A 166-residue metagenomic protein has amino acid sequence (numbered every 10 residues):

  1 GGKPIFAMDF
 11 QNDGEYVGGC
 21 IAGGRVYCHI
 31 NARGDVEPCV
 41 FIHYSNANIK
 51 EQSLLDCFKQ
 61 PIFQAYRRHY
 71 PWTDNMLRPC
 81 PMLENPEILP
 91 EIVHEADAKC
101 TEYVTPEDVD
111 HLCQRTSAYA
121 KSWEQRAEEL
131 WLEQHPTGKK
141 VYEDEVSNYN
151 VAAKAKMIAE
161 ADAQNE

Functional and structural regions predicted by a protein language model:
G1-P38, L83-N85: A C-terminal junction/extension of Radical SAM enzymes
F41-E166: Flexible mid-to-C-terminal extensions adjoining Fe-S/redox cofactors in radical SAM and related proteins
